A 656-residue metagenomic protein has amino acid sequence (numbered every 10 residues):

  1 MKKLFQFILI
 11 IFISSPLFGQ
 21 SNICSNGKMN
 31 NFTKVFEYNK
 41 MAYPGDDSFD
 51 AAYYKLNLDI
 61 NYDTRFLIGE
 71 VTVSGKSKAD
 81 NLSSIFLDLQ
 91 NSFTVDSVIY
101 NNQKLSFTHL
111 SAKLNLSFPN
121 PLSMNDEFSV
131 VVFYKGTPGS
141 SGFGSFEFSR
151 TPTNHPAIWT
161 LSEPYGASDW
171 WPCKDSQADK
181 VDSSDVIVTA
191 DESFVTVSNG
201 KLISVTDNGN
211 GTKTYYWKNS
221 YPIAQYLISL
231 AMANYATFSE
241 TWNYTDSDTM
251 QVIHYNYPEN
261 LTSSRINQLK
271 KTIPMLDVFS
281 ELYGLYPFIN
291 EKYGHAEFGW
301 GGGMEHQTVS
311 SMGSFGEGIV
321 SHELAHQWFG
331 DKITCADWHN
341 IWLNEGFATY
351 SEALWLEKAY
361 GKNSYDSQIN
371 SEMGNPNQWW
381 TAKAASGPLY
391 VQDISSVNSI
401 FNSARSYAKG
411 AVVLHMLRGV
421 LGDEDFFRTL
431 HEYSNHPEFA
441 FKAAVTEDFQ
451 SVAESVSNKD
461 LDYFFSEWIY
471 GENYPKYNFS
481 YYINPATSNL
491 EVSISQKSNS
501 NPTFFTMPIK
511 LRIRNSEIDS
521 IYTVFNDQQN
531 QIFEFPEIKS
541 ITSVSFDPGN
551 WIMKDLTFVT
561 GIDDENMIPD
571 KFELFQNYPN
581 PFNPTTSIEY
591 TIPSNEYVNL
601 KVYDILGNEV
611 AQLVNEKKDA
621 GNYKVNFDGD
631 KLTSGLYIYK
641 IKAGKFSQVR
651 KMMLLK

Functional and structural regions predicted by a protein language model:
Q20-I68, T153, L461-Y463, E467: N-terminal, polar/Ser/Thr-rich
S21-I23, I85, Q90-T151, E534-I538 (+1 more regions): A surface-exposed beta-strand-loop module
G69, T160-E163, K174-S321, Y350: Hydrophobic helix-coil surface modules that form long, contiguous segments used for peptide/substrate interaction
S310-S371: Zinc-dependent metallopeptidase catalytic helix centered on the HExxH motif and its immediate flanking segment
E345, T349-V412, M416, V420 (+1 more regions): Acidic/His/Gly-enriched intrinsically disordered linker/tail segments that often contain short helix/coil "MoRF-like"
S403-V492: Amphipathic alpha-helical substructures
D563-Y578, F582-V602, Q612, K624-F627 (+1 more regions): Glycine-centered coil/turn sites that cap beta-strands in beta-rich domains
V614-V649: Short, surface-exposed loop/turn motifs with a glycine/proline- and acidic-biased composition
